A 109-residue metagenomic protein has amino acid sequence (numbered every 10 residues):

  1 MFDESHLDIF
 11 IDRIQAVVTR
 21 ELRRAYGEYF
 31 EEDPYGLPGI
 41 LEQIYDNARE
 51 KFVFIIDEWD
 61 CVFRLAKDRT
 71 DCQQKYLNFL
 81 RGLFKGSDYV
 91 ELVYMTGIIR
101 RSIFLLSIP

Functional and structural regions predicted by a protein language model:
M1-P109: Phosphate-binding site recognition
